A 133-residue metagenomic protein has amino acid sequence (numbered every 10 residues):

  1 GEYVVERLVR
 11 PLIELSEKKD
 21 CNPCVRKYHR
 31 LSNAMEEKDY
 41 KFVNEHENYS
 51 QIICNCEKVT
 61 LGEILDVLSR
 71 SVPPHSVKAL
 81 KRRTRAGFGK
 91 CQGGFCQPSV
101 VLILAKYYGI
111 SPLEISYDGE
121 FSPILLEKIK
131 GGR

Functional and structural regions predicted by a protein language model:
E2-K90, G94-R133: Helix-rich C-terminal "cap"/substrate-channel and partner-interaction subdomain that packs against the flavin-binding
